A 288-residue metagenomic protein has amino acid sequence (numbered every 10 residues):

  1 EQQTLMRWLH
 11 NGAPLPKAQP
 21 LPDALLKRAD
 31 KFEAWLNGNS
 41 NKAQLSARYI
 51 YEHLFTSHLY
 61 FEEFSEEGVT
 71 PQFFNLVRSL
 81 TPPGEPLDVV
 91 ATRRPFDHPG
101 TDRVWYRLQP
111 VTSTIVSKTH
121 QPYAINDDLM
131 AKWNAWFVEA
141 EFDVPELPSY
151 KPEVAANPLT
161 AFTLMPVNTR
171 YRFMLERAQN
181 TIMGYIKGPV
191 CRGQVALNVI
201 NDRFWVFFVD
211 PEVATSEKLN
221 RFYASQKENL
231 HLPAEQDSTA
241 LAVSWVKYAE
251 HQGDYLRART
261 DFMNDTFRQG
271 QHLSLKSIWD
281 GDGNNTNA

Functional and structural regions predicted by a protein language model:
E1-A288: Aromatic- and Gly/Pro-enriched helix-to-coil junctions and flexible linker segments
